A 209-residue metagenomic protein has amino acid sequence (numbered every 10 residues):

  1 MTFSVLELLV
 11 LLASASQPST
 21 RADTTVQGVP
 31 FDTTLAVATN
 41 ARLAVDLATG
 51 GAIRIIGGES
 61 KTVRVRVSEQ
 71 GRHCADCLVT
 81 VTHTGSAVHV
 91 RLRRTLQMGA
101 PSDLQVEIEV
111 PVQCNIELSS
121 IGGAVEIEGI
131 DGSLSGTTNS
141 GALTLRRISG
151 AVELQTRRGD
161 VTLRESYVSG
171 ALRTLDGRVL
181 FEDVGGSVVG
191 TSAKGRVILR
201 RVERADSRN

Functional and structural regions predicted by a protein language model:
F3, L9-S120, E126-T138, T144-T156 (+3 more regions): Acidic (Asp/Glu) and glycine-rich low-complexity loops/linkers that are typically intrinsically disordered
